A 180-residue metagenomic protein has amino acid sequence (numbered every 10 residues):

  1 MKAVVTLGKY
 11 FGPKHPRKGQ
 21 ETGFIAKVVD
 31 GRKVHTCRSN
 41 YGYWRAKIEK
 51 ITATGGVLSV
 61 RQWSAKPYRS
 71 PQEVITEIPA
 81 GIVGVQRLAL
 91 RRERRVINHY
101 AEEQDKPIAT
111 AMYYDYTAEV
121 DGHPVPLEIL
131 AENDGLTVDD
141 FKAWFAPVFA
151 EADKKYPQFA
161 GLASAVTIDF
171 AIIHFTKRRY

Functional and structural regions predicted by a protein language model:
M1-Y180: Structured alpha/beta reader/binder surfaces that contact nucleic acids or chromatin modification marks
